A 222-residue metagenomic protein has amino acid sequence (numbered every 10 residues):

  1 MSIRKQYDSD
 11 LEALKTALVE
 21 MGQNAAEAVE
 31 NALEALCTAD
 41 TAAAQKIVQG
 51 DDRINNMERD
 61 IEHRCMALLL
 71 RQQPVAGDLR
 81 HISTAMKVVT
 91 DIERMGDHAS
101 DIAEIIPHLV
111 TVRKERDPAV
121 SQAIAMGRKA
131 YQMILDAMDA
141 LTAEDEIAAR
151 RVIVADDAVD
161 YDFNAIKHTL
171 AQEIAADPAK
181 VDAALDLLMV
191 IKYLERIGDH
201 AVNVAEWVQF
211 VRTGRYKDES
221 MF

Functional and structural regions predicted by a protein language model:
M1-F222: Cytosolic, long alpha-helical scaffolding segments
